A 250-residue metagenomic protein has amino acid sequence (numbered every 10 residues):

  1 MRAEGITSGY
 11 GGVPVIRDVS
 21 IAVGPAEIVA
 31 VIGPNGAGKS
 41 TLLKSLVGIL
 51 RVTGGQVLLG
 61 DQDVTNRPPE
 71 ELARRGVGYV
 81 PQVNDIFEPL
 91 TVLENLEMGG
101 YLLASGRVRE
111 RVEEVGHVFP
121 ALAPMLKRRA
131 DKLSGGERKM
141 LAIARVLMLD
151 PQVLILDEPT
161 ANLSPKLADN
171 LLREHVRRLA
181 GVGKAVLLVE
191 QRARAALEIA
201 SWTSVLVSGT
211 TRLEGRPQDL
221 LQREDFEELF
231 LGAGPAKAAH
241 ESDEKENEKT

Functional and structural regions predicted by a protein language model:
G11, V92-E110, V118-P120, A233-G234: ABC-type ATPase nucleotide-binding domains, specifically the catalytic core motifs of the NBD
I32-P34: The feature captures the beta-strand-to-loop junction immediately N-terminal to the Walker
V47: Helix-to-loop junction immediately C-terminal to a conserved catalytic motif
G55-Q62, R75, V108-V112: Conserved ABC transporter NBD signature motif
R129-L133, E137: Conserved ABC ATPase signature
V146-L147: ABC ATPase C-loop
E158-P159: Walker B catalytic motif
